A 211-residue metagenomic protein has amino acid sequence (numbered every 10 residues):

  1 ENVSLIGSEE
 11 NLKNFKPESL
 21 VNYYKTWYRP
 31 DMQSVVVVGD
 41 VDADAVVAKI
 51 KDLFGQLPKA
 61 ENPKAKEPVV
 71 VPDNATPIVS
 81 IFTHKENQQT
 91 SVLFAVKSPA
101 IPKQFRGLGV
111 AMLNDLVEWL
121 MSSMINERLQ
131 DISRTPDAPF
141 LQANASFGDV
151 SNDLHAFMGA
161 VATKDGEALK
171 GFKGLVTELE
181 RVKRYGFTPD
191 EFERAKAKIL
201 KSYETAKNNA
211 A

Functional and structural regions predicted by a protein language model:
E1-E10, M32-V38, Q88-A111, L129-A211: M16 family metallopeptidases and their MPP-like homologs
Y23, A45-V46, P58, P102-F105 (+1 more regions): Short helix/loop capping segments that flank catalytic or ligand/cofactor-binding pockets
S34-L93, A197-K207: An aromatic/glycine/proline-enriched structural segment found at the starts of mature extracellular/organellar domains
N114, E118-S122: Long, His/Glu/Asp-enriched segments that create or flank divalent metal/ion-associated functional microenvironments
N126: Active-site and adjacent loop segments of nucleotide-processing enzymes that use two-metal-ion phosphate chemistry
